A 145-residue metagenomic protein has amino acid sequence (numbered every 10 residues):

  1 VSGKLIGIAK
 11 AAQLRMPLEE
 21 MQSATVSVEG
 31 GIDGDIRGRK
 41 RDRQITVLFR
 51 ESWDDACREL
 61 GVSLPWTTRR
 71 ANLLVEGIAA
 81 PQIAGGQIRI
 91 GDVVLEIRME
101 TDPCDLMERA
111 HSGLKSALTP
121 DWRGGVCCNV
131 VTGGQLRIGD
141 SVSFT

Functional and structural regions predicted by a protein language model:
V1-T145: Metal-cofactor-dependent catalytic cores
